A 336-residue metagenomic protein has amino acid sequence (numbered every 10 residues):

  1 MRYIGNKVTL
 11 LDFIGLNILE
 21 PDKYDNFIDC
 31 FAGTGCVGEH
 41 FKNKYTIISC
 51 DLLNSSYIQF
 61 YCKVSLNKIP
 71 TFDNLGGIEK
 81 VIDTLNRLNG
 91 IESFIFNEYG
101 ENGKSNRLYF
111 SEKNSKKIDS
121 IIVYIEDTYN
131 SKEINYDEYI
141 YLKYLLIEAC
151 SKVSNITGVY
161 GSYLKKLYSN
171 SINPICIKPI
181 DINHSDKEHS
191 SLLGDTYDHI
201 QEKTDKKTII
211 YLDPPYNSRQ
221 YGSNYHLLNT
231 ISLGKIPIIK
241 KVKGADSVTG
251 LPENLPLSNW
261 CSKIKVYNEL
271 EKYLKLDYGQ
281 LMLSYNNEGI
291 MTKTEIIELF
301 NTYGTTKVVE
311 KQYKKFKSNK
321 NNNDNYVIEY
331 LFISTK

Functional and structural regions predicted by a protein language model:
M1-N26, C30, C36-K44, Y57-Q59 (+1 more regions): S-adenosyl-L-methionine
I14, F27-H40, S49-N54, K206-N224 (+1 more regions): Conserved proline-anchored active-site loop of SAM-dependent methyltransferases that bridges a beta-strand
L19, H199-K207: Short amphipathic alpha-helix with an adjacent loop that forms part of the alpha/beta core around
T46, L53-N183, S218, G222-I264 (+1 more regions): Class I S-adenosyl-L-methionine-dependent methyltransferase module
L193-H199: Conserved SAM/SAH-binding loop
P256-Y303, E310-K311: Conserved Class I SAM-dependent methyltransferase catalytic core
K293-K336: Class I S-adenosyl-L-methionine
